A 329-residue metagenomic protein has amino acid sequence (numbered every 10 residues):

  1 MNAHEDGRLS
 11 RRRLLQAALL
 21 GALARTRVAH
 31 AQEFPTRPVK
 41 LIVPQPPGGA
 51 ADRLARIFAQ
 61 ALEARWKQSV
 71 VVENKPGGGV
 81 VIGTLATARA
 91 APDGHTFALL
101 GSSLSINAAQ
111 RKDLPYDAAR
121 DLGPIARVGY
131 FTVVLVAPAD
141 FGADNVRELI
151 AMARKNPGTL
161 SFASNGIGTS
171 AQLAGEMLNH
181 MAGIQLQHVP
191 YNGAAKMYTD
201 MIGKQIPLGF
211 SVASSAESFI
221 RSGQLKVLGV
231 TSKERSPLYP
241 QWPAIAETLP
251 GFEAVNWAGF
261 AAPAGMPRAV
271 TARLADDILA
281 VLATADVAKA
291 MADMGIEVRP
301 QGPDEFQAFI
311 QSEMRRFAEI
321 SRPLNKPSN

Functional and structural regions predicted by a protein language model:
M1-V28: N-terminal secretory signal peptides
H30-R120, T159-S161, I184-V212, P300 (+1 more regions): N-terminal (or domain-start) structured segment
T36-P38, M181, R221, R268-N329: An extracytoplasmic/periplasmic, membrane-proximal ligand-sensing/linker region
V39-L41, G48, A55, V72 (+14 more regions): Residue-level signal for nonpolar/aromatic packing positions in well-ordered secondary structure
R89-H95, A109-K196, I245, P250 (+1 more regions): Hinge/capping helix and adjacent helix->loop/strand transition within the periplasmic-binding protein
L99-L104, S164, A194, S211-A216 (+3 more regions): Beta->alpha turn/N-cap motifs
L104-D113, N179-M181, L208-Q241: A ligand-binding cleft/hinge motif common to bilobed small-molecule-binding domains
